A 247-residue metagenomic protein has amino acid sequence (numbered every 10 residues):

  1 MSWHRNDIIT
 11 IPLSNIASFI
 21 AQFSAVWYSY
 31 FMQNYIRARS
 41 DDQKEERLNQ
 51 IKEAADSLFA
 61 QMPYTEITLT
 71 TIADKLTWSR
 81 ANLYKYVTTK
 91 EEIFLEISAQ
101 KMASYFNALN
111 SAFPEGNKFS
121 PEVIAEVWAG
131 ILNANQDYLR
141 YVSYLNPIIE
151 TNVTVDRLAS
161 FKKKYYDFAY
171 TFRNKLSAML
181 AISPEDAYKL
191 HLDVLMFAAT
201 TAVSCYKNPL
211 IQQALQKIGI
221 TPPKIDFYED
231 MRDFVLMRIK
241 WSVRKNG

Functional and structural regions predicted by a protein language model:
W3-H4, I16-M62, T70-T71, G116: Basic, helix-initiating cap at the start of DNA-binding domains
W3-M32, Y170-N174, A178, I182 (+1 more regions): C-terminal peripheral helix-coil segments that are non-catalytic and often amphipathic
Q50, L58, T65-E92, E96: Helix-turn-helix
E96, N110-Y138, L190-V194: Hydrophobic alpha-helical connector segments
A99-F106: Short, basic, alpha-helical segments at the C-terminal edge of helix-turn-helix-like DNA-binding modules
A134-D156, P209-Q213: Amphipathic alpha-helical segments used for helix-helix packing
N146-A178: A contiguous binding-surface segment within folded domains or other stable secondary-structure elements
A178-L195: All-alpha amphipathic helical-bundle segments outside canonical DNA-binding/catalytic cores that form hydrophobic
